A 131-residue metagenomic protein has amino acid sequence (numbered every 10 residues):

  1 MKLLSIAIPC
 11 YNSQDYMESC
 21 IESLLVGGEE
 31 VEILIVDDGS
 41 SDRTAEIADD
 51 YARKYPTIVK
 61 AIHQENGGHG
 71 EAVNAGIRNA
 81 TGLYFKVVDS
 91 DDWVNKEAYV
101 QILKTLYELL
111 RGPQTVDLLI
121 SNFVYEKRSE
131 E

Functional and structural regions predicted by a protein language model:
M1-E130: Nucleotide-sugar donor-binding/catalytic module of glycosyltransferases that assemble extracellular/cell-envelope
